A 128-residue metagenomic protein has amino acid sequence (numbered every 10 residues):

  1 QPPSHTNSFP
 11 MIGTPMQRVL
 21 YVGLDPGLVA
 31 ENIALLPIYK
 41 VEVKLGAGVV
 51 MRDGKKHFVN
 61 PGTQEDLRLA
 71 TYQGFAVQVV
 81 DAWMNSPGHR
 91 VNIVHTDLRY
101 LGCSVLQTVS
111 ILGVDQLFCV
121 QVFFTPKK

Functional and structural regions predicted by a protein language model:
Q1-H5: Charged, often glycine-rich, active-site loop that binds/positions anionic groups
P10-L117, V122-K127: A well-ordered secondary-structure block
